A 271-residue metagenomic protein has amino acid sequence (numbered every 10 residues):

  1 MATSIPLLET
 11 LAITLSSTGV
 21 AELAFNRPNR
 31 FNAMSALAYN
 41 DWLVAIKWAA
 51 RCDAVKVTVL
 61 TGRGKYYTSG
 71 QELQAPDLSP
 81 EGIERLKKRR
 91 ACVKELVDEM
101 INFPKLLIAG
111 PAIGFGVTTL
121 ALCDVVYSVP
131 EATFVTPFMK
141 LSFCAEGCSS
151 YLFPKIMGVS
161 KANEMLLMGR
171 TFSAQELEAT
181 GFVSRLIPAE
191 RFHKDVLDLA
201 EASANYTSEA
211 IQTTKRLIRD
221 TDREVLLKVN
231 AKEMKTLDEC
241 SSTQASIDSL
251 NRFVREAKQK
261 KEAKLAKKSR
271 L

Functional and structural regions predicted by a protein language model:
M1-R63, L271: Conserved CoA-thioester-binding segment of acyl-CoA-metabolizing enzymes
L23, R27, W42, L60 (+7 more regions): Terminal peptide-recognition signature
R30, V55-V57, L106, T118 (+6 more regions): A structural signal for the main folded, soluble domain(s) of proteins
A38-W42, R89-C92, T119, F192 (+1 more regions): Hydrophobic alpha-helical membrane-association signature
A54, G62-E99, A112, S142: Glycine- (often His-adjacent) and acidic-residue-rich active-site loop that binds/positions the CoA thioester
V93, S150, V159-A162, A210-T214 (+2 more regions): A general structural signal for well-ordered alpha-helical segments in protein cores
D98-E209: Crotonase-fold acyl-CoA enzyme core
Y127-A132, V183-Q244, E256, K260-R270: C-terminal long alpha-helix characteristic of the crotonase
